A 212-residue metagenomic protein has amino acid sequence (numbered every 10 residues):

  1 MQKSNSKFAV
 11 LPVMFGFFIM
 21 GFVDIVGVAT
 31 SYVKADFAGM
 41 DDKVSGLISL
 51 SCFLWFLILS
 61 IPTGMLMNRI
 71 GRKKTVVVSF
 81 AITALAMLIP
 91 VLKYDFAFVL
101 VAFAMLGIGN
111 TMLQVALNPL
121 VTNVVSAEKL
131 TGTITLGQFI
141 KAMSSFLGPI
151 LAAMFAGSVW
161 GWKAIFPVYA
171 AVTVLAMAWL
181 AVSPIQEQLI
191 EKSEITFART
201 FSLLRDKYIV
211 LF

Functional and structural regions predicted by a protein language model:
M1-K3, Q188-F212: Juxtamembrane intracellular "pre-TM" segments in multi-pass secondary transporters
F8-F37, N118: Extracytoplasmic
D24, C52-I61, F146: Residue-level signature of mid-helix packing/kink "hotspots" within the transmembrane helices of 12-pass Major
I58-A97: Conserved MFS/SLC helix-loop-helix module at the cytosolic interface between two early adjacent transmembrane helices
I82-M87, L106, V172-A176: MFS 12-TM fold signature
A97-F103, L211-F212: Short hydrophobic/alpha-helical segments at membrane-entry points of transmembrane helices in Major Facilitator
A102-F139: Cytoplasmic helix-loop-helix junction between adjacent transmembrane helices in 12-TM secondary transporters
L136-P184: Helix-loop-helix hairpin linking two adjacent transmembrane segments in secondary transporters
